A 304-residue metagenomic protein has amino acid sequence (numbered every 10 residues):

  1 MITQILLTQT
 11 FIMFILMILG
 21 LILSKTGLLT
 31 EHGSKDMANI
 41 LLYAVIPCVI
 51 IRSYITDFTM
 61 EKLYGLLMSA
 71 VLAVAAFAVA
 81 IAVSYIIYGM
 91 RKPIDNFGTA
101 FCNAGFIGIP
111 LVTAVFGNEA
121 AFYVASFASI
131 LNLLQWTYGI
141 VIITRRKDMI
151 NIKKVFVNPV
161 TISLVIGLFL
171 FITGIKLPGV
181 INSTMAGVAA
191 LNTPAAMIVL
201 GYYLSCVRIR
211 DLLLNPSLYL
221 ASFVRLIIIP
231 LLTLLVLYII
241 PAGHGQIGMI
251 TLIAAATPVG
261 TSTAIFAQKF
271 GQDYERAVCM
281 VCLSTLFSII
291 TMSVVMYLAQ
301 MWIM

Functional and structural regions predicted by a protein language model:
M1-M304: Alpha-helical transmembrane segments of multi-pass small-molecule/ion transporters
